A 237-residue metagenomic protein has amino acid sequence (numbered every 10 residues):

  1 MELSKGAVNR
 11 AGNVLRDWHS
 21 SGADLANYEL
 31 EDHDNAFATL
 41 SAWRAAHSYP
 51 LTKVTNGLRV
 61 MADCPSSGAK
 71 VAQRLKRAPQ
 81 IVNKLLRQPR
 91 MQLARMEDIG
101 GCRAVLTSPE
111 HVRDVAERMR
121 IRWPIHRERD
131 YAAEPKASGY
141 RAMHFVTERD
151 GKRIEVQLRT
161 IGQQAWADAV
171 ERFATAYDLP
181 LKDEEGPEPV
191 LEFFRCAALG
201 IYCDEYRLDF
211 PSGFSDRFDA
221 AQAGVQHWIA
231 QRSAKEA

Functional and structural regions predicted by a protein language model:
M1-A36, R44-A46, K152-A237: An acidic, glycine-/histidine-flanked metal-binding catalytic module
S4, N35-R87: Surface-exposed, low-hydrophobicity interaction/linker segments
V54, V112-R118: Hydrophobic side chains in well-ordered alpha-helices
L86-E97: Short, flexible, solvent-exposed loop/turn segments with mixed acidic/basic and small polar residues
D98-L106, V156: Short cationic amphipathic helices and targeting signals
L106, T147-R149, L158-T160: Flexible glycine-/small-residue-rich
T107-H111: Helix N-cap motif at beta-to-alpha junctions
A116-R149, R153: Short Gly/Thr-rich strand-loop-strand
